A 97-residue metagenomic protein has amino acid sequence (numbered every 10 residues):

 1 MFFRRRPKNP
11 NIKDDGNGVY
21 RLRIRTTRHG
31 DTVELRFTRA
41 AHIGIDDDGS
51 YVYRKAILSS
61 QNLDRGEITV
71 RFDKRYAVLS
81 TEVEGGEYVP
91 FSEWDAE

Functional and structural regions predicted by a protein language model:
M1-D15, Y88: Short Cys/His-rich Zn2+-coordinating modules
K13-D15, T26, S59-Q61: Sterically constrained small-residue positions within well-ordered secondary structures of folded domains
D14, I45, T81-E82: Compositionally biased, low-complexity repeat tracts
N17-L22: Short metal-coordination and nucleic-acid-contact micro-motifs, chiefly zinc-binding Cys/His arrays
R25-D31: Short Cys/His-rich metal-coordination motifs, predominantly Zn2+-binding knuckles/fingers
T26, F37, V70-F72: Hydrophobic side chains in beta-strands
T32-G66: An exposed acidic His-Trp-rich patch
R54-E97: Acidic, low-complexity intrinsically disordered segments
